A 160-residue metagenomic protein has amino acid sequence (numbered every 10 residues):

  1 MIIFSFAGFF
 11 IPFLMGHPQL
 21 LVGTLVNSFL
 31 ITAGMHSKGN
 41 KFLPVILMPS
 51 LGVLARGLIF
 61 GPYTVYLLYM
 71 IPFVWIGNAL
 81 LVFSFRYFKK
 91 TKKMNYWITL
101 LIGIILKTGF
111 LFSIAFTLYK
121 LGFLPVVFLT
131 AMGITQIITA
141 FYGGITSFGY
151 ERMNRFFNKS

Functional and structural regions predicted by a protein language model:
M1-N40: Hydrophobic transmembrane alpha-helices
F6, T32, H36, L47 (+4 more regions): Short glycine/serine/threonine-biased micro-segments
G8-T24, P49-F83, Y119: Interfacial aromatic-anchored transmembrane helix boundaries in multi-pass membrane proteins
F9, S28-I31, V53-G57, N78 (+4 more regions): Hydrophobic transmembrane alpha-helices of multi-pass small-molecule transporters
H17, G61-M70, F83, Y87-S160: Membrane-embedded alpha-helical hairpins and interfacial helices in multi-pass inner-membrane proteins
G34-M48, T91-M94: Membrane-helix interface "capping/anchor" motifs
F42-V53, T99-K107: Central hydrophobic cores of alpha-helical transmembrane segments in multi-pass integral membrane proteins
